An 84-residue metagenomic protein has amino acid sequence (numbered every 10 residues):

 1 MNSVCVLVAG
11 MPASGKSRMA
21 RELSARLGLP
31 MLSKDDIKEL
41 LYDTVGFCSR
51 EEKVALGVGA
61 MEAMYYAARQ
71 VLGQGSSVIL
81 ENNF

Functional and structural regions predicted by a protein language model:
N2: Exposed loop/turn and edge beta-strand positions of beta-sandwich/beta-sheet ligand-binding modules
C5: Walker A (P-loop) ATP-phosphate-binding motif of ABC ATPase nucleotide-binding domains
V8: Hydrophobic anchor at the beta1->P-loop junction of P-loop NTPases
P12: The conserved Walker
G15: Conserved glycine(s) of the Walker
R18-Q74: Conserved substrate/cofactor phosphate-moiety recognition/catalytic segment in nucleotide-dependent phosphotransferases
V78-N83: Short catalytic-loop micro-motif centered on adjacent basic/acidic residues
